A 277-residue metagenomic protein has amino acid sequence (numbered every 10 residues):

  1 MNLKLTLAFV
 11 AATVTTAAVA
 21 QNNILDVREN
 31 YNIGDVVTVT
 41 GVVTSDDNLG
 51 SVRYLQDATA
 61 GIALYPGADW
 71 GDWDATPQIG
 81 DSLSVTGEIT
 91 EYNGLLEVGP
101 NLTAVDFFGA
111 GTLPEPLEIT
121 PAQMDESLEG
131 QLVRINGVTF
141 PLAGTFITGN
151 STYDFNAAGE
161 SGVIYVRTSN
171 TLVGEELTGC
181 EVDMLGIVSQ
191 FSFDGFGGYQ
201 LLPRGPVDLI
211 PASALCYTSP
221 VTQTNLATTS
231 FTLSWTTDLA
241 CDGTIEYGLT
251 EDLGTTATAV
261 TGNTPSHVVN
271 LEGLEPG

Functional and structural regions predicted by a protein language model:
M1-L7: Bacterial N-terminal signal peptides that target proteins for export
L7, Q21-I24, L249: Intrinsically disordered, low-complexity segments enriched in glycine/proline and serine/threonine
A8, A60, F191, A240 (+1 more regions): Residue-level marker of positions within ordered structural domains that often coincide with functionally constrained
F9, N30, T76, E126 (+4 more regions): Residues embedded in well-ordered secondary-structure elements
T15-T16: N-terminal signal peptide c-region/cleavage motif recognized by signal peptidases
A20-Y217: Extended non-catalytic accessory segments flanking core domains
A214-G277: Short, surface-exposed linear motifs at loops/turns and structural transition points
